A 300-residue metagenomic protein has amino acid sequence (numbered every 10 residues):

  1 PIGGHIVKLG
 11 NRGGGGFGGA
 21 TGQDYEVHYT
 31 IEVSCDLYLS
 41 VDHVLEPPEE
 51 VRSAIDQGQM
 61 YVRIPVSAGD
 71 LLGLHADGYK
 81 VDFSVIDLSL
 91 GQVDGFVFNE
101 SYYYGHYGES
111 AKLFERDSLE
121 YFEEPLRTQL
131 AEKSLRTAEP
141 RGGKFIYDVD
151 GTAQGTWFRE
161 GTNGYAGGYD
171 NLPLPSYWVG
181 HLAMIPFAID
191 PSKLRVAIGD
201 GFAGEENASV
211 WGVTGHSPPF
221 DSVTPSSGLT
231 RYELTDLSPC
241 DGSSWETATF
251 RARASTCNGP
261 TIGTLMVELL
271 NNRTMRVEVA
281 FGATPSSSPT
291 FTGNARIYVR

Functional and structural regions predicted by a protein language model:
I2-H5, R63-D70: Structural motif
I2-Q59, D82-F83: Zn2+-dependent peptidoglycan hydrolase active-site motif and core
D24, Q154-T156, K193-R195, G228-R231 (+1 more regions): Short, hydrophobic/aromatic-rich segments at coil-to-beta transitions
Y29-I31, F83, I189-G204, T230-Y232 (+1 more regions): Short, hydrophobic/proline-enriched secondary-structure or compact coil segments at domain edges
C35-V41, Y165-G168, P191, D200-G212 (+3 more regions): Short, surface-exposed beta-strand/loop "edge" segments at domain boundaries and coil↔beta transitions
L37-S67, A76-N171, P175-W178: Acidic, glycine-rich catalytic/binding loops that coordinate metals and/or anionic ligands
G164-S227: N-terminal glycine/threonine-rich, aromatic-flanked beta-hairpin/loop signature
H216-R300: Beta-sheet ligand-binding and adhesion/scaffold domains
